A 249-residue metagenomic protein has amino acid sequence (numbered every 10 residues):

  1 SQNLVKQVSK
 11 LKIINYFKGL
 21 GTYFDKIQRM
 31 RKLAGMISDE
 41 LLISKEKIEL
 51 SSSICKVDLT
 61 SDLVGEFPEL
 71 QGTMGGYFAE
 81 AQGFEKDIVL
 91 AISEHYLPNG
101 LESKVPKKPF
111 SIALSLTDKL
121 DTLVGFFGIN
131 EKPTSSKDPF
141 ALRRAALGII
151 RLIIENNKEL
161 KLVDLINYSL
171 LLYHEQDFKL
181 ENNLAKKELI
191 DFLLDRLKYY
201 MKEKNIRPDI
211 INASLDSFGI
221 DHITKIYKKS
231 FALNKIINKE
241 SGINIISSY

Functional and structural regions predicted by a protein language model:
S1-Y249: Amphipathic alpha-helical "coupling" segments that flank catalytic cores
